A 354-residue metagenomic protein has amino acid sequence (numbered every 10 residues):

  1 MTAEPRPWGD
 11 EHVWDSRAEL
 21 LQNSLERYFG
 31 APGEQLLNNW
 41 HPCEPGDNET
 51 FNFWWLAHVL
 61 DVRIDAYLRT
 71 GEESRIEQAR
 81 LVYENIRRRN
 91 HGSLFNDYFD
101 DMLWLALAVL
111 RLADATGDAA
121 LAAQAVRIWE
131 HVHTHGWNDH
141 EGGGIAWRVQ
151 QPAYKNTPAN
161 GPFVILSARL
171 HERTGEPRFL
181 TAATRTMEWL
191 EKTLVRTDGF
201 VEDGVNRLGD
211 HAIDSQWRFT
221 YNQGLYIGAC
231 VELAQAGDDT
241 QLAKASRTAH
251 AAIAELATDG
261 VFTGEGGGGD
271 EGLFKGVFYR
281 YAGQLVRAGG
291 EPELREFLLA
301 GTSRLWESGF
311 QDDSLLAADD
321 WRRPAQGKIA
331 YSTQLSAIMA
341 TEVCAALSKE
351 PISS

Functional and structural regions predicted by a protein language model:
T2-L60, A66-W104, L112-A113, H131 (+3 more regions): CBM-like carbohydrate-recognition segments
W8-G9, E49, G117, G175 (+1 more regions): Second-shell loop/turn segments in exported
T70, L112, T116-A119, L170 (+4 more regions): Structural motif corresponding to the intra-repeat A-B loop/turn of tetratricopeptide repeats
I76-L170, T181-T184: Extended ligand-binding groove/face enriched in aromatic
S167-H171, F179-C230: Active-site cradle of extracellular carbohydrate-active enzymes
F219-A257: Oxyanion-binding "anion nests"
